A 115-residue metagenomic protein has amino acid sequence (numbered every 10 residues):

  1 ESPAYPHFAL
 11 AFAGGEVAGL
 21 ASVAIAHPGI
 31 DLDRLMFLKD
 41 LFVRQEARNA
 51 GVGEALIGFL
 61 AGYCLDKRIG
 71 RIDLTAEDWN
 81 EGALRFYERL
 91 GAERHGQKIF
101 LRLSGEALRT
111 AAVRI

Functional and structural regions predicted by a protein language model:
E1-D33, K39, I57-G58, Y63 (+2 more regions): Acetyl-CoA-dependent GNAT
L41-R48: A short, internal acetyl-CoA/4′-phosphopantetheine-binding micro-motif in the GNAT/acyltransferase core
R44, A55-R71, E93: Conserved acyl-CoA
L74-A83, R102-E106: Conserved beta-strand-loop-alpha-helix junction that forms the acyl-donor binding cleft
Y87-E88: Conserved active-site tyrosine of GNAT-family acetyltransferases
R109-I115: Glyoxalase I/VOC metalloenzyme domain signal
